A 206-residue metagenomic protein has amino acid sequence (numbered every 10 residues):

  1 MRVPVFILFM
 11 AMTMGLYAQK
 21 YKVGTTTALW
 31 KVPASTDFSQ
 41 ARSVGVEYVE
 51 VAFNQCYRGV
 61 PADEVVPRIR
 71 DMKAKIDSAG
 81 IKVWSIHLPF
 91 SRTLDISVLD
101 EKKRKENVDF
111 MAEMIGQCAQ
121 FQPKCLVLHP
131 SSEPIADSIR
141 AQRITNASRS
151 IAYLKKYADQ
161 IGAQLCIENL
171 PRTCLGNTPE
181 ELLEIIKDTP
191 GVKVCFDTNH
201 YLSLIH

Functional and structural regions predicted by a protein language model:
M1-K20: Bacterial Sec-dependent N-terminal signal peptides
M14-Q120, K193: N-terminal pre-domain/capping segments
T25, V51, L128, I167 (+1 more regions): Conserved beta-strand positions
L29-K31, F53-Q55, F90-R92, S132-P134 (+2 more regions): Active-site-proximal loop/turn and secondary-structure-junction residues that shape catalytic pockets, frequently
D37, R42, D77-A79, I96-K193: Active-site acidic/histidine proton-transfer and metal-coordination neighborhood in alpha/beta enzyme cores
H206: Conserved small/polar residues in nucleotide/adenosyl-binding loops
